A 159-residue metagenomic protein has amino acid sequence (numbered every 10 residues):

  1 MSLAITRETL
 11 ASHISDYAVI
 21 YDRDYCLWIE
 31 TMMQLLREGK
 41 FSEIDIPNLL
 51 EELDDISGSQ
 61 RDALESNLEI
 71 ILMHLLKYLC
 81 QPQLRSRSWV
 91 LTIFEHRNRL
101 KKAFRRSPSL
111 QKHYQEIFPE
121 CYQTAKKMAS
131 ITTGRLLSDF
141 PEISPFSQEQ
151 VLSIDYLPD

Functional and structural regions predicted by a protein language model:
M1-D159: Surface/interface-facing alpha-helical segments and adjacent flexible terminal/loop regions used for partner/assembly
